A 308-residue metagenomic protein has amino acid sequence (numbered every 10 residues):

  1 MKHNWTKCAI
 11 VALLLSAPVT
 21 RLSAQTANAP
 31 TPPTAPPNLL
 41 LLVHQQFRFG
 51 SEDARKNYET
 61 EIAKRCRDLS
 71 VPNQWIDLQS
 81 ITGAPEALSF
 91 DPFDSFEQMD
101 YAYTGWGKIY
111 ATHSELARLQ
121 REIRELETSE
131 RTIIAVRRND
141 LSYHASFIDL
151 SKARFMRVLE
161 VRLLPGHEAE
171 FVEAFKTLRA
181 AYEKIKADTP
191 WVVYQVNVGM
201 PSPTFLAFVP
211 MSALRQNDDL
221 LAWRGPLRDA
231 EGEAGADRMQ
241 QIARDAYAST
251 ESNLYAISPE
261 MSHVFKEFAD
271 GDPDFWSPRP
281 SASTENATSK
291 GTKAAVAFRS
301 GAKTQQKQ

Functional and structural regions predicted by a protein language model:
M1-I10, V19-T20: Bacterial N-terminal signal peptides that target proteins for export
L15-S23: C-terminal segment of classical bacterial N-terminal signal peptides
A24-Q308: Short S/T/G/P-rich N-terminal loop/turn motif that feeds into the first structured element of a domain
